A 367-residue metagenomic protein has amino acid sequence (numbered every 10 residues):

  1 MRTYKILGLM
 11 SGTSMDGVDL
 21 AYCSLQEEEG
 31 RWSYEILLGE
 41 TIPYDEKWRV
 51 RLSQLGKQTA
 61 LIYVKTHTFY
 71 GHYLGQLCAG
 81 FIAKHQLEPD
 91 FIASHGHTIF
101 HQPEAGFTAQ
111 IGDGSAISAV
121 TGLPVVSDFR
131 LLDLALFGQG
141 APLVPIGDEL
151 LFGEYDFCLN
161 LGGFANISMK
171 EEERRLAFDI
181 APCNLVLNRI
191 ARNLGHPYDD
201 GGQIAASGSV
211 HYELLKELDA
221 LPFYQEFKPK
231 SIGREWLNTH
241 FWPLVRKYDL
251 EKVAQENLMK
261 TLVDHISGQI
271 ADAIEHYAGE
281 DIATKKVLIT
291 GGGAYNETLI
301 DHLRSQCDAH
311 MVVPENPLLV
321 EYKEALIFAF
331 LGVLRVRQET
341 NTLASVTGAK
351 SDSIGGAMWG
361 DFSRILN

Functional and structural regions predicted by a protein language model:
R2-L9, P103-T108, S115, A119 (+1 more regions): Phosphate-binding/catalytic loop of phosphoryl-transfer enzymes
K5-S24, A294: N-terminal beta1-alpha1 ligand-phosphate binding loop
G17-I36, T41-I42, L176-S267, Q338 (+2 more regions): Conserved ATP-utilizing enzyme core subdomain
G56-G114: Short beta-strand-loop/turn "lid" adjacent to the catalytic site in phosphate-handling enzymes
Y73-F81, Q255-A283, R335: Phosphate/ATP-binding catalytic cores across multiple sugar-kinase/actin-like superfamilies, primarily ASKHA
A83-Q86, L258, A273, Y277 (+3 more regions): Non-transmembrane, aqueous-exposed alpha-helical and coiled segments at domain scale
I99, A283-L303: Glycine-rich phosphate-binding loops at beta-strand->alpha-helix junctions
Q306-I327: Conserved phosphate-binding/catalytic loops in two-lobed NTP-binding clefts
